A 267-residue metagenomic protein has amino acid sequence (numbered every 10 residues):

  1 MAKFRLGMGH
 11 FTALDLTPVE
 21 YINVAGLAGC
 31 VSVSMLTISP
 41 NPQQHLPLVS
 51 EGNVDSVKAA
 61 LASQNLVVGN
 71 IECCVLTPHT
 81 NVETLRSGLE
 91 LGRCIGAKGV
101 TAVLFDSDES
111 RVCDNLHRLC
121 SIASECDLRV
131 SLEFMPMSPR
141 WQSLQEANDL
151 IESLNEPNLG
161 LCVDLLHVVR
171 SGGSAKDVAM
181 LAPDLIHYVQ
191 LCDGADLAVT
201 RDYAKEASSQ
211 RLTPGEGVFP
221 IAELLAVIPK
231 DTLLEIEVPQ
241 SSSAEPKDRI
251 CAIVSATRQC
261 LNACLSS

Functional and structural regions predicted by a protein language model:
M1-G7, D15-S32, A62, L89-G96 (+2 more regions): Histidine-acidic metal/acid-base catalytic patches
A2-T12, V57-K58, A62-V75: Mobile, glycine- and charge-enriched loop segments and immediately flanking short secondary-structure elements within
G9-A13, L36-P40, C73-L76, L104-S107 (+4 more regions): Active-site beta-loop-alpha junctions enriched in small/polar residues
A28, V33-N41, L66, N70: Short, conserved active-site loops that position catalytic residues or coordinate cofactors/metal ions across diverse
S34, N70, T101, S131 (+2 more regions): Conserved beta-strand positions in the central sheet of alpha/beta enzyme cores
S34-K58: Glycine-rich, proline-tolerant flexible connector loops at the mouths of alpha/beta enzymes
Q44-L48, T80-E83, G172-S174, E245-R249: Short, solvent-exposed loop/turn segments at secondary-structure boundaries
A60-V67, L76-G160, R170, D248: Active-site acidic/histidine proton-transfer and metal-coordination neighborhood in alpha/beta enzyme cores
